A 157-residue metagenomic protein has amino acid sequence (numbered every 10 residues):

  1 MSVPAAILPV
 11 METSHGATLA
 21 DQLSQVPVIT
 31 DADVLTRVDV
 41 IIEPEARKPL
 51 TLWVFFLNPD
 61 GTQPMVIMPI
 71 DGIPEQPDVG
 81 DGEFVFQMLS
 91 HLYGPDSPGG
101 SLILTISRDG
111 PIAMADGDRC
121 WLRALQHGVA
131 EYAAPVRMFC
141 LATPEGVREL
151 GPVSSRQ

Functional and structural regions predicted by a protein language model:
M1-F84, R148-Q157: Domain-start "cap" segments at the beginnings of catalytic or binding domains
S2-P9, C120-Q157: Divalent-metal-activated hydrolytic enzyme cores
I41-I42, L89-Y93, L125-Y132: Hydrophobic, Leu/Ile/Phe/Ala-enriched alpha-helical segments that form helix-helix packing faces
L50-L52, G100-L102, V136-M138: Residue-level recognition of the N-termini of beta-strands and the immediately preceding loop/turn
F55-L57, T105-S107, C140-A142: Short beta-strand segments
T62-P64, P98-G99, A134-V136: A broad structural signal for short, well-ordered beta-strand segments within beta-sheet-rich domains
M68-D71, D116-R123: "Short basic amphipathic alpha-helical interaction patches in structured regions
E75-D116: Short HxH-centered metal-ligating active-site micro-motif
